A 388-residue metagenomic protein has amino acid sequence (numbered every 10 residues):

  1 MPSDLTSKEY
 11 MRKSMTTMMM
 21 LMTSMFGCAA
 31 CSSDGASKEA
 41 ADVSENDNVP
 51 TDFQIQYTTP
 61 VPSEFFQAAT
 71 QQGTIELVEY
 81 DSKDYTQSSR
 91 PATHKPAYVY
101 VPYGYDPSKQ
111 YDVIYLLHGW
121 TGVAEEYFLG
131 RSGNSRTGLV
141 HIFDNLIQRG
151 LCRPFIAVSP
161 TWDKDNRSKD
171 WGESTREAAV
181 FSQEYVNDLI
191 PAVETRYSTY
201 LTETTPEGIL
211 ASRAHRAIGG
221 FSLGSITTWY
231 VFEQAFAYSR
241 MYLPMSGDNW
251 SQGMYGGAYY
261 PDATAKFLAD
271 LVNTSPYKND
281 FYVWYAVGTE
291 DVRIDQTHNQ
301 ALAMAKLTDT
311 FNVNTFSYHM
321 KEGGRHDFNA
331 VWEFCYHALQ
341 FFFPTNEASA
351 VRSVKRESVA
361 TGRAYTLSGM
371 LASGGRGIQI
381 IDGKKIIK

Functional and structural regions predicted by a protein language model:
D4-M19: Bacterial N-terminal signal peptides that target proteins for export
M20-M25: Sec-dependent N-terminal signal peptides
A29-A30: C-terminal motif of bacterial Sec signal peptides marking the signal peptidase cleavage site
K38-E347: Non-catalytic cap/lid and distal C-terminal segments of serine-dependent acyl enzymes
T345-M370: Residue-level detector of functionally pivotal "anchor" positions at catalytic/ligand-binding pockets or at interdomain
L371-R376: Conserved beta-loop-beta connector loops within the AMP-binding
I378-K388: C-terminal tail/sorting-segment detector
